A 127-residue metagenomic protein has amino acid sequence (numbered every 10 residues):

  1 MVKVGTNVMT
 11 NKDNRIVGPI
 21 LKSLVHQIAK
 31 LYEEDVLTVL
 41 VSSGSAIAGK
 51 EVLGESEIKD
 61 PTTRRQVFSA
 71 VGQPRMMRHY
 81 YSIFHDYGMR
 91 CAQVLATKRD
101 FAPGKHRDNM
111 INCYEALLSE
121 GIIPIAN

Functional and structural regions predicted by a protein language model:
M1-N127: Nucleotide/pyrophosphate-binding catalytic subdomain
